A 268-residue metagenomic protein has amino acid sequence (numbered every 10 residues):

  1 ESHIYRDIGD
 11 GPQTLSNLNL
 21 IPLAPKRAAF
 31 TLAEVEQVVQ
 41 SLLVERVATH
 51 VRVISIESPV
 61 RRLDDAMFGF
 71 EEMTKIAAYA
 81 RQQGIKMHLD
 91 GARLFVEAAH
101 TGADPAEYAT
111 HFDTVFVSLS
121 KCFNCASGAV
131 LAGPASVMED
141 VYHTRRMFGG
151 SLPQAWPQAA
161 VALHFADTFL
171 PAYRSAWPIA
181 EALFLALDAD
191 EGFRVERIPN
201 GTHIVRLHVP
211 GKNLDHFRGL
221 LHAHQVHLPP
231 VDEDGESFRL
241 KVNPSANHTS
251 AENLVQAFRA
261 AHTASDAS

Functional and structural regions predicted by a protein language model:
E1-V209, D215-G219, H224, P230-A246 (+1 more regions): Conserved PLP-enzyme active-site core in the AAT-like
